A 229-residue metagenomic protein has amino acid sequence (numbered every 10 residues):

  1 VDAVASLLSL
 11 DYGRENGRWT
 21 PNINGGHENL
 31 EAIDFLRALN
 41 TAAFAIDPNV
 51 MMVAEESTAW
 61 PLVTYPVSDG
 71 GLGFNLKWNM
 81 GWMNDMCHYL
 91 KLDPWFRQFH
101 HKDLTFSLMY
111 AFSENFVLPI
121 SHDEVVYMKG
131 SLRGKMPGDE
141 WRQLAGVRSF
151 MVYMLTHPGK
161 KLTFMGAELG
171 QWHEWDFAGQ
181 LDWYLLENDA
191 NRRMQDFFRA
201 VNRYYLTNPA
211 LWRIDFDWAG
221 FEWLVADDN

Functional and structural regions predicted by a protein language model:
V1-D2, M52: Structural scaffold positions in well-ordered secondary structure
D2, L30-I33, Q195: An alpha-helix initiation/capping motif
A3-L10, F164-L169: Short acidic/histidine-rich active-site segments
E15-F177, L206-N229: Conserved alpha/beta catalytic core and glycan-binding cleft of carbohydrate-active enzymes
L181: Active-site beta-strand/loop architecture of penicillin-binding DD-peptidases
L186: Extended carbohydrate-recognition surfaces in non-catalytic/accessory domains of CAZymes and lectin-like proteins
D189-L211: Catalytic cores of secreted or luminal carbohydrate-active enzymes
